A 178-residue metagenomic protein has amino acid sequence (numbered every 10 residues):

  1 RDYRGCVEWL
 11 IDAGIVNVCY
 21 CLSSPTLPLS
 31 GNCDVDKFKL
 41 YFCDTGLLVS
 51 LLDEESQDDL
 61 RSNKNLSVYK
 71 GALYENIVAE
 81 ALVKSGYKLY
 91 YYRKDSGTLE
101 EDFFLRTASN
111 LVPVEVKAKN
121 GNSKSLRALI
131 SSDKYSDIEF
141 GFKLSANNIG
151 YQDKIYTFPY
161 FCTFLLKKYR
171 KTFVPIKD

Functional and structural regions predicted by a protein language model:
R1-E100, F104-A108: Accessory nucleic acid-recognition modules appended to NTPase machines
A79, V83, F104, E115-K117 (+1 more regions): Generic hydrophobic alpha-helical scaffold/packing signal
Y91, P113-V116: Short catalytic-loop micro-motif centered on adjacent basic/acidic residues
N110-V112, F140: Structural motif
A118-P159: Catalytic cores of nucleic-acid endonucleases
N147-D178: Domain-level recognition of nuclease-like catalytic cores that cleave nucleotide substrates
